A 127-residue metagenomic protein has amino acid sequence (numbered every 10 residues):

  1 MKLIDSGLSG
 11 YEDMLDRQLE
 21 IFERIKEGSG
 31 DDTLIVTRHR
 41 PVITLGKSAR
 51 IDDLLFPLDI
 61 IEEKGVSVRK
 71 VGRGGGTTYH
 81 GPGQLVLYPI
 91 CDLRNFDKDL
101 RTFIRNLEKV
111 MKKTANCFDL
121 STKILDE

Functional and structural regions predicted by a protein language model:
M1-D126: N-terminal lobe of the biotin/lipoate ligase/transferase fold
